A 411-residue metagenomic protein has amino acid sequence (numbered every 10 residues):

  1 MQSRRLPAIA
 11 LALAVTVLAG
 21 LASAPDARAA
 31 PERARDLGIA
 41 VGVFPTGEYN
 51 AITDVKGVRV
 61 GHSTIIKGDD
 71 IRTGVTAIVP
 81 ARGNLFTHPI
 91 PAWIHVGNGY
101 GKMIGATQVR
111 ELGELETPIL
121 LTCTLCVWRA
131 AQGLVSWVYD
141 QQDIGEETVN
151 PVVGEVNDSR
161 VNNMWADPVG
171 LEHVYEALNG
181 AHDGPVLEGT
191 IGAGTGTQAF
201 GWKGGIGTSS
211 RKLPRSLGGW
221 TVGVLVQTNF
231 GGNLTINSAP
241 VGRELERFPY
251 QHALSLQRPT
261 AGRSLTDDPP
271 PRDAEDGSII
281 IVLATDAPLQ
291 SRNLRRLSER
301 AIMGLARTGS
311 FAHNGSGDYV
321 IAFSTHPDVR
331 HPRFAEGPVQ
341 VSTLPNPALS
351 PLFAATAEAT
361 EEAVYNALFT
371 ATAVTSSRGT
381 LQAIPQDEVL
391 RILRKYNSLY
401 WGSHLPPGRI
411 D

Functional and structural regions predicted by a protein language model:
M1-R5: N-terminal secretory signal peptides that target proteins for export/translocation
L6-A8, Y365: Short amphipathic alpha-helical "recognition" segments used for binding
A8-I9, L37: General helical structural elements
A10-G20: Bacterial N-terminal signal peptides
A27-D411: Alpha/propeptide regions of enzymes that mature by internal proteolysis
